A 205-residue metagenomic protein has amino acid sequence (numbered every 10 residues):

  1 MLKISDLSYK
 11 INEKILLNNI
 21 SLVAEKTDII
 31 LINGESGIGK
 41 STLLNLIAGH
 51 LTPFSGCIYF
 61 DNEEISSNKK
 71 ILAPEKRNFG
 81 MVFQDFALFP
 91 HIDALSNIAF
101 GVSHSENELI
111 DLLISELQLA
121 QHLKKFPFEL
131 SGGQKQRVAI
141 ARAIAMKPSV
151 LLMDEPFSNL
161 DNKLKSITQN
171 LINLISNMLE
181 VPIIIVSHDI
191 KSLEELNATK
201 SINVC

Functional and structural regions predicted by a protein language model:
A48: Helix-to-loop junction immediately C-terminal to a conserved catalytic motif
G56-S67: Conserved ABC transporter NBD signature motif
I65-G80: ABC ATPase NBD coupling module
F126-L130, Q134: Conserved ABC ATPase signature
I140: Hydrophobic anchor residue at the start of the ABC signature
A145-S149: A short, proline-enriched helix->beta-strand linker immediately N-terminal to the Walker B motif in ABC-type P-loop
L151-E155: Catalytic Walker B motif of ABC-type/P-loop ATPase nucleotide-binding domains
